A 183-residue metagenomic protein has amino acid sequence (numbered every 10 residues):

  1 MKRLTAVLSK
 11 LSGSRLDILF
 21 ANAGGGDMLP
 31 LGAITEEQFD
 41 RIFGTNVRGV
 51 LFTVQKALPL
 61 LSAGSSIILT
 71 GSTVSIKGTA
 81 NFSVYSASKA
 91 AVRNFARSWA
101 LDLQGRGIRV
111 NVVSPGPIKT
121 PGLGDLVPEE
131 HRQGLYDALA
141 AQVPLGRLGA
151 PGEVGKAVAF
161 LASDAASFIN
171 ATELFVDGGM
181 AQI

Functional and structural regions predicted by a protein language model:
P30-L31, T35-F43, L135, L139: Substrate-binding pocket helix/loop in short-chain dehydrogenase/reductase
V54, S88, A96: Active-site helix of classical SDR
P59-L60, L101-D102, S167: Alpha-helical segment proximal to the catalytic Tyr-Lys
S72: Residue(s) in the substrate-gating loop at a strand-loop-helix junction that position the organic substrate next
K77, V158-A159, N170-I183: Short C-terminal tail/terminal secondary-structure segment of NAD(P)H-dependent dehydrogenase/reductase domains
R93, V110, P115-D125: Short, flexible catalytic-loop segment of classical short-chain dehydrogenase/reductase
Q104, R109, I169-A171: Short, small/polar-rich loop/turn modules that mediate ligand/substrate recognition or access, typified
